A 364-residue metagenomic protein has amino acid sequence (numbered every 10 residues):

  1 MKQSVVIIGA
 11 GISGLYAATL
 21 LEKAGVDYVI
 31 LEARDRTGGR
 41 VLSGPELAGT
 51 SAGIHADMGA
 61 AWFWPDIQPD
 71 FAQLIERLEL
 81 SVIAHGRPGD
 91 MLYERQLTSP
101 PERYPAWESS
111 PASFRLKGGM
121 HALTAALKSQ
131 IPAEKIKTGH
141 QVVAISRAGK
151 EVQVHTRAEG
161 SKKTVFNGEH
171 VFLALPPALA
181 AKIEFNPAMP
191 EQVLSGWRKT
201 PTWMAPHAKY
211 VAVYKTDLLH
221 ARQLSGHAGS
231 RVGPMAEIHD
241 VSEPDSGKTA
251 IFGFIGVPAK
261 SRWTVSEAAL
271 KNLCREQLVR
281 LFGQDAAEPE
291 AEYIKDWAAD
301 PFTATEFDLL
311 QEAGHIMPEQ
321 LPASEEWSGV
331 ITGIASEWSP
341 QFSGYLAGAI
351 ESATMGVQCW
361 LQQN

Functional and structural regions predicted by a protein language model:
S4, S13-Y16, A24, I83 (+5 more regions): Conserved flavin/dinucleotide-binding core of flavoenzymes
G9-G11: Glycine-rich Rossmann-fold phosphate-binding loop(s) that bind the pyrophosphate of adenine dinucleotide cofactors
E22-A48: Glycine-rich FAD pyrophosphate-binding loop
G44-F71: N-terminal glycine-rich dinucleotide-binding loop that anchors FAD/FMN and/or NAD(P) in oxidoreductases
A61-G89: N-terminal FAD cofactor-binding segment of flavoenzymes
W62-Q68, E108-K128, K137, S266-E267: Short beta-strand to alpha-helix junction loop
T138-Q153: A conserved short coil-to-beta-strand element within the FAD-binding core of flavoproteins
A158-R222, D285: Central helical "cap/lid" subdomain
